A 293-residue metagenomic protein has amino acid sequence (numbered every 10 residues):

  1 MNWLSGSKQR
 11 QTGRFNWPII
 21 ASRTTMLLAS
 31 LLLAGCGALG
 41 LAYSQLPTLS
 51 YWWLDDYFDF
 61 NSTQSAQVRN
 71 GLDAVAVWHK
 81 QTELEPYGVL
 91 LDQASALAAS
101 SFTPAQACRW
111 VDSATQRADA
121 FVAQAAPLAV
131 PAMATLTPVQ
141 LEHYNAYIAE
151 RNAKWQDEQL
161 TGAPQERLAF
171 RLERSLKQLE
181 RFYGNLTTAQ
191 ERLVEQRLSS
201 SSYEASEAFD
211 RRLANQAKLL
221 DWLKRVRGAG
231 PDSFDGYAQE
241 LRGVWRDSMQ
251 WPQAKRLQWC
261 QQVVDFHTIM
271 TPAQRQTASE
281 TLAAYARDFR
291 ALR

Functional and structural regions predicted by a protein language model:
M1-I19: N-terminal secretory signal peptides that target proteins for export/translocation
A34-G35: C-terminal motif of bacterial Sec signal peptides marking the signal peptidase cleavage site
L39-T135, V139-H143, Y147, L282-Y285: N-terminal Sec/ER secretory leader and immediately downstream segment of secreted/extracellular precursors
Y43, F58-A66, D119-P127, T137-P138 (+3 more regions): Short, low-complexity cationic-aromatic patches
Y51-W52, R212, Q216-R293: A cross-kingdom marker for long, charged
S65-D73, Q81-D92, P138-A153, S199 (+3 more regions): Extended intrinsically disordered, low-complexity coil regions enriched in Ser, Thr, Gly, Ala and often Pro
A99-T115, S175-Q178, A229-W251: Short, flexible domain-boundary/linker segments around small modular repeats
P127-G243: Extended amphipathic alpha-helical interaction segments
